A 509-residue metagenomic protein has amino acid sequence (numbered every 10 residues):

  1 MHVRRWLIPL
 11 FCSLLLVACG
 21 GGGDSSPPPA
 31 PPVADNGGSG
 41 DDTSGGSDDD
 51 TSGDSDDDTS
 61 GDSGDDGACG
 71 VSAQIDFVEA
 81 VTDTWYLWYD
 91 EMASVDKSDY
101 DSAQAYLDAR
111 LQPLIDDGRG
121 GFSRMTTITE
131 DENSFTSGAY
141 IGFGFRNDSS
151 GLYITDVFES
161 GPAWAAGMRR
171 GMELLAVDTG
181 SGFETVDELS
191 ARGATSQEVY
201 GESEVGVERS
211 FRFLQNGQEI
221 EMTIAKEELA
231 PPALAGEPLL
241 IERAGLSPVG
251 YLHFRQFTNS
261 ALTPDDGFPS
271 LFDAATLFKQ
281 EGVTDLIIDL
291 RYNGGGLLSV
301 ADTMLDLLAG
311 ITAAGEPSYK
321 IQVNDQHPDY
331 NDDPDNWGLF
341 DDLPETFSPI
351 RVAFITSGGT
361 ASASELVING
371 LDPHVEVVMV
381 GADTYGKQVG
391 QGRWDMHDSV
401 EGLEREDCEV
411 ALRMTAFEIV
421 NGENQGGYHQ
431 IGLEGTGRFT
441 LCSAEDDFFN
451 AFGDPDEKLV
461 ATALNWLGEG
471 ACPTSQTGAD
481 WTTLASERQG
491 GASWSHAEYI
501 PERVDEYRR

Functional and structural regions predicted by a protein language model:
M1-I8: Bacterial N-terminal signal peptides that target proteins for export
P9, G138-Y140, E204, A244-G245 (+2 more regions): A generic structural signal for short, non-catalytic loop/turn and secondary-structure boundary residues
P9, S13-A68: Bacterial Sec-dependent N-terminal signal peptides
G22-P28, V33, G64-L286, V300 (+1 more regions): Flexible, low-complexity junctional segments that flank or bridge functional domains
P248-L252, Q256-D266, F272-D285, N293-R509: C-terminal "post-core" interaction segments
